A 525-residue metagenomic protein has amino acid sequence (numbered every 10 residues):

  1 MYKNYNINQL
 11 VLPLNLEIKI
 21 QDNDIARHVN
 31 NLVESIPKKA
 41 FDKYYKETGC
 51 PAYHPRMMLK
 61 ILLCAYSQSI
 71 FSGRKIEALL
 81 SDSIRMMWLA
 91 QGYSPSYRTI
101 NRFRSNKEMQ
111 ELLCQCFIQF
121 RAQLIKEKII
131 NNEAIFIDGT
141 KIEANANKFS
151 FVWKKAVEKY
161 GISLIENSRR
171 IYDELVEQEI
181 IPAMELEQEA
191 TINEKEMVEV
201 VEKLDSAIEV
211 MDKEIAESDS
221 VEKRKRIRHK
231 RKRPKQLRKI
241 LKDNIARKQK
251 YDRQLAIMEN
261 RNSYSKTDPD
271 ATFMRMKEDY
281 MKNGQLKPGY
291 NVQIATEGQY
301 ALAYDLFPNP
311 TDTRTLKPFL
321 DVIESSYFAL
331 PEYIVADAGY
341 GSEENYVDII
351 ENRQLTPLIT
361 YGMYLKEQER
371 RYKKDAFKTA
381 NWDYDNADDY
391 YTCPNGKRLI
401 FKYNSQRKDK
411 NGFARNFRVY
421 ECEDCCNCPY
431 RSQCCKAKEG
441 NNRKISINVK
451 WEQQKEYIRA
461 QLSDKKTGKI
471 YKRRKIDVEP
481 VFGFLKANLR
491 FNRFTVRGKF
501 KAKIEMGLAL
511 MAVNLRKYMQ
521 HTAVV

Functional and structural regions predicted by a protein language model:
M1-R27: Hydrophobic alpha-helical membrane-insertion signals
Y2-N4, L62, S69-D82, Y93-S94 (+1 more regions): Anion-binding and metal-coordination hotspots
Q21, G49-M57, Q68, S72 (+2 more regions): Generic, well-ordered alpha-helical segments
D22-L63: Basic, short loop/linker segments at the boundary and entry of helix-turn-helix/winged-helix-like folds
M86-Q91: Secretory-pathway/luminal and periplasmic proteins that interact with or process carbohydrate-rich
